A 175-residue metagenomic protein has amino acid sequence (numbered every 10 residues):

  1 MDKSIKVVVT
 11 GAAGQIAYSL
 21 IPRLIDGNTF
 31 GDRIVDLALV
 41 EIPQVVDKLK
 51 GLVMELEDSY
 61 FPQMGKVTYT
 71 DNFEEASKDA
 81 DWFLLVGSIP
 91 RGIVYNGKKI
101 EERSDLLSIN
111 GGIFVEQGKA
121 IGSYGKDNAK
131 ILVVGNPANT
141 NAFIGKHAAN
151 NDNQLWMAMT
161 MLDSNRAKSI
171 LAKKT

Functional and structural regions predicted by a protein language model:
D2-K6: Extreme N-terminal starter segment of soluble prokaryotic enzymes
A13: Conserved glycine-rich cofactor-binding loop
A17-Y18: N-terminal Rossmann-fold NAD(P) dinucleotide-binding loop
D26-T29, R33-A80, I89-R91, Y95-N96: Conserved N-terminal Rossmann-fold NAD(P) cofactor-binding segment
N28, L56, G125, A148-A149: Active-site catalytic pocket residues across diverse enzymes, especially alpha/beta-hydrolases
E75-I131, G145: Rossmann-fold NAD(P) dinucleotide-binding segment
G87-S88, K130-T175: Rossmann-fold dinucleotide-binding core
